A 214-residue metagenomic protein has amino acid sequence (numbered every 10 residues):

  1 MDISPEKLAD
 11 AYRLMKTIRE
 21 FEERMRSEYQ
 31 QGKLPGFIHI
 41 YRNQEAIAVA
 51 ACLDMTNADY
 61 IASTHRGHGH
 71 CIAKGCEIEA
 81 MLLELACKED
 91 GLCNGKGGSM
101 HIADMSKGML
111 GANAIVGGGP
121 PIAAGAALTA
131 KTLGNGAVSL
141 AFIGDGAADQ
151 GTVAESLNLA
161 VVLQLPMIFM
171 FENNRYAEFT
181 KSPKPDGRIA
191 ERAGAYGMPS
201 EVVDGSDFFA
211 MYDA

Functional and structural regions predicted by a protein language model:
M1, A11, I72, G146 (+2 more regions): Hydrophobic alpha-helical scaffolding
I3-M15: Positively charged, low-complexity intrinsically disordered leader regions
D10, E20, E155, A210-D213: Generic recognition of stable, solvent-exposed alpha-helical segments in well-folded globular domains
Y12, I143-G144, Y176-E178: Short, contiguous strand/loop micro-motifs
R13-Y29: N-terminal glycine-rich anion-binding loops that anchor highly charged ligand groups
E23-R26, K33-L163, K181-A190, G194-G197: Cofactor-binding active-site loop characterized by glycine-rich and histidine/acidic residues
M167-F169: A positional/architectural concept
F171-A214: Thiamine diphosphate
